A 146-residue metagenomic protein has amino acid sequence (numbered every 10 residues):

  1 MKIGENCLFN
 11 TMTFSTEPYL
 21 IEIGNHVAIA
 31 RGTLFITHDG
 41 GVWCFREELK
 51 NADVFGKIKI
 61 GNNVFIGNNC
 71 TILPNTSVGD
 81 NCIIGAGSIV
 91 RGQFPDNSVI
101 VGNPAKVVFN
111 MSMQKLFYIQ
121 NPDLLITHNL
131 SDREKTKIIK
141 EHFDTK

Functional and structural regions predicted by a protein language model:
M1, E5-N6, N103-K146: Terminal amphipathic alpha-helical/low-complexity segments used for targeting or macromolecular assembly
E5, N25, G61-N62, S77-N81 (+1 more regions): Structural motif
C7-L8, I84: Hydrophobic, membrane-inserted alpha-helices
N10-S77, P104, N110-S112: Flexible, glycine/small-residue-enriched loop-and-beta-strand segment within the central core of proteins
V54-F55, C82, A86, N110-I119: Short secondary-structure transition/capping segments
N68-I83, S88-G92: Beta-rich strand-turn-strand
Q93-N97, L124-T127: Short arginine-rich
I100: Conserved active-site beta-strand element of glycosyltransferases/polysaccharide synthases
